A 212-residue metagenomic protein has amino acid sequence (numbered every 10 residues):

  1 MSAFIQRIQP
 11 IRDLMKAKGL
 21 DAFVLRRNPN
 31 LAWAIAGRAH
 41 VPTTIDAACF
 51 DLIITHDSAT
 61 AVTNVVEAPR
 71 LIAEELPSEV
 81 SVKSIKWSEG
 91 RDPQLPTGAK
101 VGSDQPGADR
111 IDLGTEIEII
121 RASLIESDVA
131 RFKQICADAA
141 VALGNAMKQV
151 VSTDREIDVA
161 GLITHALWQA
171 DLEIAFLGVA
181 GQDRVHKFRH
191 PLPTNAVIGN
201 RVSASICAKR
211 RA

Functional and structural regions predicted by a protein language model:
M1-S88: N-terminal accessory/capping or targeting/presequence segment of soluble
A3-I8, I85-F176, Q182-H190, A196-I198 (+1 more regions): Flexible, acidic/His-enriched mid-domain "rim/lid" segments that flank
R27-N28, N64, D104-P106, Q182 (+1 more regions): Fold-independent oxyanion-binding glycine-rich loops and adjacent beta-strand/coil segments at enzyme active sites
N28-N30, N64, N145, N195 (+1 more regions): Detector for Asparagine
T44-A48, I53-H56, R184-A212: Acidic/histidine-enriched ion/cofactor-binding microenvironments in catalytic or ligand-binding pockets
V66-S78, D104, T194, N200-A204: Short secondary-structure transition/capping segments
